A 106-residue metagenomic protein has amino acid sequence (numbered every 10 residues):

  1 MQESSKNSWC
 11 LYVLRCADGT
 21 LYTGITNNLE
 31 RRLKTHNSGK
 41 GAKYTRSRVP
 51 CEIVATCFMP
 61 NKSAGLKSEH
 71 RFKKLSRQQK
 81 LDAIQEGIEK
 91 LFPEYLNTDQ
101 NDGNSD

Functional and structural regions predicted by a protein language model:
M1-K40, R46-V49, A55-T56, A64-K73 (+1 more regions): GIY-YIG nuclease catalytic motif and its immediate N-terminal context
Q78-D82: Coupling/hinge elements of helicase-like and P-loop NTPase modules
